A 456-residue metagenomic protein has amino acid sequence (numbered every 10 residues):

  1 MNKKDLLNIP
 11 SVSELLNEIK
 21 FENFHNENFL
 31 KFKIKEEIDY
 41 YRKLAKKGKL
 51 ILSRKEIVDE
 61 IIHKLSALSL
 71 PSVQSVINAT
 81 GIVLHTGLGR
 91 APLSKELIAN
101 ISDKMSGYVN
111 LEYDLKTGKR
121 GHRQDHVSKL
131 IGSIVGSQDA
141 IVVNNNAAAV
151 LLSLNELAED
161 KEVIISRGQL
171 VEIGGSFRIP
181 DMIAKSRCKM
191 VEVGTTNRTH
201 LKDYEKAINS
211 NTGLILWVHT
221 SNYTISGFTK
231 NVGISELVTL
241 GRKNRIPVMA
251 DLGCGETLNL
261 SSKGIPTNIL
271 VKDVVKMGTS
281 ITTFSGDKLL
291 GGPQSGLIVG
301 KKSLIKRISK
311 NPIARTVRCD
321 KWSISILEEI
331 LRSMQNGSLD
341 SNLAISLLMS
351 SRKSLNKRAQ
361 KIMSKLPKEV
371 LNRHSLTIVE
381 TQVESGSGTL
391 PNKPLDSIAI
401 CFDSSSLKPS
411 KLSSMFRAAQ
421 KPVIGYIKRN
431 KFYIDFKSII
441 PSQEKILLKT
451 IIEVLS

Functional and structural regions predicted by a protein language model:
M1-L68: Long amphipathic alpha-helical segments
I9-P10, I77-G81, L290-P293, L395 (+1 more regions): Short Gly/Ser/Thr- and Asp/Glu-enriched loop/turn motifs at secondary-structure junctions
K35, D39, A79-T80, R90-K116: Glycine-rich phosphate-binding segment of PLP-dependent enzymes
K47-L93, L97-I101: Long amphipathic N-terminal alpha/beta scaffold segment
S72-V73, F284, K421-Y426: A short linear hydrophobic-aromatic micro-motif
G118-M334: Conserved PLP-enzyme active-site core in the AAT-like
M334-K365: Structural signature of PLP-dependent enzymes
K357-I440, I446-L447: Conserved C-terminal alpha-helix-loop-beta "cap" of PLP-dependent enzymes that closes/shapes the active-site mouth
